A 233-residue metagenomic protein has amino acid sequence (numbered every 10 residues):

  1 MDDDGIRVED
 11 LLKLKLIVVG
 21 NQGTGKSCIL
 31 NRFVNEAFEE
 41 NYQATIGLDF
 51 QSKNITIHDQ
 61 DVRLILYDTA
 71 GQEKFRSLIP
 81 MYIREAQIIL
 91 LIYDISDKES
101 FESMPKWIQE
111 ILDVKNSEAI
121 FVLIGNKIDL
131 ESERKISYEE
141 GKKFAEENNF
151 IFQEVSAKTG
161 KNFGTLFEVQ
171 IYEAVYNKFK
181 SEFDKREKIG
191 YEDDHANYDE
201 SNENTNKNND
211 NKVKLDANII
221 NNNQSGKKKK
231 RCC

Functional and structural regions predicted by a protein language model:
M1-G23, S27, H58-D61, S117-L123 (+1 more regions): Conserved P-loop small GTPase signature centered on TRAFAC-class small GTPases
V34-D61: Switch I (effector-binding) loop of TRAFAC-class P-loop GTPase G-domains
Q51, R76-M81: Conserved alpha-helical scaffold flanking the Walker A/P-loop in AAA+ ATPase domains
T56-H58, P80-E85, L112-S117: Conserved catalytic network of the ASCE P-loop NTPase/AAA+ motor domain
V62-S77: Switch II (G3) loop of P-loop NTPases
L66, I92, I124: Generic enzyme active-site microenvironment
A86-P105, K115-E118, D129-K135: Conserved Switch II/interswitch segment of TRAFAC-class P-loop GTPases
